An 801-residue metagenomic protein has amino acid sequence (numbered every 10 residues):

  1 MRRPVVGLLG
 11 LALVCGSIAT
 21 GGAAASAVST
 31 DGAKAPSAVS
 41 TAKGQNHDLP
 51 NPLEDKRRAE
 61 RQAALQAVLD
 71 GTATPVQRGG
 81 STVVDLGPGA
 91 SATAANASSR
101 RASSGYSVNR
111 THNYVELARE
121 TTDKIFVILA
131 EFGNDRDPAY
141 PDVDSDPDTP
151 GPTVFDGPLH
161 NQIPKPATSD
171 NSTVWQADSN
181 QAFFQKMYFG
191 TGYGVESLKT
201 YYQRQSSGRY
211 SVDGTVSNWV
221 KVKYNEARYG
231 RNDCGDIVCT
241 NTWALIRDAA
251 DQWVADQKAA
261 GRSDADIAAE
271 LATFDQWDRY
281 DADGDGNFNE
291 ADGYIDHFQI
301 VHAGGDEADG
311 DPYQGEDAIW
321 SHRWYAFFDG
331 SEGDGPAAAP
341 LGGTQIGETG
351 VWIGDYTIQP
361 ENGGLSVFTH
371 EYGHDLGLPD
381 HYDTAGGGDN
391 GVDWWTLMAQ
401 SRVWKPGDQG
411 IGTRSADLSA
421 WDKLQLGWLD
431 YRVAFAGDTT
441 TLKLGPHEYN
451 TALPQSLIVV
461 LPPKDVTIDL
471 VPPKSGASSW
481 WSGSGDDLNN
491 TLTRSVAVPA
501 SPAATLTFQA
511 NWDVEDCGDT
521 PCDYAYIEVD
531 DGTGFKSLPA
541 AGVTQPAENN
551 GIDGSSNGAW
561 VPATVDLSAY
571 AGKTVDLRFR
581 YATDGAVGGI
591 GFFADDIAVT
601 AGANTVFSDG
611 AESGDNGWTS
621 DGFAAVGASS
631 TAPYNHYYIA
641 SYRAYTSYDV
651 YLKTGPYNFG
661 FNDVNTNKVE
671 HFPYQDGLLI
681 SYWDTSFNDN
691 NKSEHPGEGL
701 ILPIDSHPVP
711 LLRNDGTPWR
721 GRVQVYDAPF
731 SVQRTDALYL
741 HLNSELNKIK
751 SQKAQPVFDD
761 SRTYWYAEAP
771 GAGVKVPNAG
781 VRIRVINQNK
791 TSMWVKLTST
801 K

Functional and structural regions predicted by a protein language model:
M1-A27: Secretory targeting and sorting signals
V28-G391, G551: Active-site-proximal segment of zinc-dependent metalloprotease catalytic domains
T30-D48, E131, P138-Q185, G192 (+13 more regions): Non-catalytic C-terminal accessory/binding modules of secreted extracellular proteins
T122-F126, G293-F298, D393-W394, F508 (+2 more regions): Loop/turn elements at helix/coil->beta-strand transitions in domains of secreted/extracellular proteins
A504-W512, T574-A582, A611: Extracellular beta-strand-rich recognition modules
D519-T520, T583-T600: Extracellular carbohydrate recognition
D553-D576, R580-D584: Short, surface-exposed tryptophan/glycine-enriched loops that mediate extracellular molecular recognition
S613-F623: Short, tryptophan-glycine- and acidic/Ser/Thr-enriched carbohydrate-recognition patches
